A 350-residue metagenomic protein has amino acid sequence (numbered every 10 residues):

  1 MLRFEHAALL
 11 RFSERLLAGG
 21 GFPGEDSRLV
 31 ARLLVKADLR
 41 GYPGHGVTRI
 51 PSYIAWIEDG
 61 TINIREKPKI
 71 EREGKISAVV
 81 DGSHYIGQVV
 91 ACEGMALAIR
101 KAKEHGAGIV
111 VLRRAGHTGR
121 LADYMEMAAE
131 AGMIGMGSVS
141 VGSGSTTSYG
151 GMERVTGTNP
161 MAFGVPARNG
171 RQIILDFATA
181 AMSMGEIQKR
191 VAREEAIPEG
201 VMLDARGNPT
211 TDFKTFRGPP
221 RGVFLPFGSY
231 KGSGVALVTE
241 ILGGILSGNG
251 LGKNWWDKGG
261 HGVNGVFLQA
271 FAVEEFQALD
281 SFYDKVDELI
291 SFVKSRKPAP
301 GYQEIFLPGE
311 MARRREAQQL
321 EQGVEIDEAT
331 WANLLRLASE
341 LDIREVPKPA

Functional and structural regions predicted by a protein language model:
L2-E5, F22-T48, I62-E73, G260-V263 (+1 more regions): N-terminal glycine-rich anion-binding loops that anchor highly charged ligand groups
R3-F12, G19, L246, L251-A350: Catalytic-core signal marking the mid-to-C-terminal active-site face
G46-I99: Active-site cofactor/substrate anionic-group-binding motifs, chiefly glycine- and Lys/Arg-rich phosphate-binding loops
I70-D81, C92-G108, L203-R221: Residues forming anionic-ligand binding surfaces in small-molecule and nucleic-acid pockets of primarily soluble enzymes
V79-R168: A generic, well-ordered mixed alpha/beta core segment in the N-terminal half of proteins
S145-T215: Phosphate/diphosphate-binding glycine-rich loops and adjacent basic-rich segments that engage nucleotide
S183-G248, G259-H261: Small-residue-enriched flexible segments
